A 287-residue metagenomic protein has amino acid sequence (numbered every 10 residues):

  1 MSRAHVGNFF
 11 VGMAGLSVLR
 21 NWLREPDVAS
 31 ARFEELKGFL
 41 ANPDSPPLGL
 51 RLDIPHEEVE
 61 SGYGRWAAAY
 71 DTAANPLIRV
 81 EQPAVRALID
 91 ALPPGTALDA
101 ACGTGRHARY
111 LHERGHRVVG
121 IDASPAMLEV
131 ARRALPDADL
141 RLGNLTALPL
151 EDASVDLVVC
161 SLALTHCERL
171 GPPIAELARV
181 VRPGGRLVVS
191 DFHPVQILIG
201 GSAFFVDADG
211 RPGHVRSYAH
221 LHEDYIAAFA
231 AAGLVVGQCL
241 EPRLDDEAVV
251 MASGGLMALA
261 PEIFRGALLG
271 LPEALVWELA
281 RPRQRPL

Functional and structural regions predicted by a protein language model:
M1-H56: N-terminal auxiliary segments of SAM/dcSAM-dependent transferases
P76-P94: Conserved alpha-helix/loop element of class I SAM-dependent methyltransferases that forms part of the SAM/SAH-binding
T96-A100, T104-A147: Class I SAM-dependent methyltransferase SAM/SAH-binding core
T146-L157: A short acidic, Gly/Pro-enriched loop at the edge of an enzyme's catalytic core that lines a small-molecule cofactor
L157-L170: A short SAM/SAH-binding and catalytic strip from SAM-dependent methyltransferases
G171-R186: A short glycine-rich, Lys/Arg-flanked "PGG" loop and its adjoining helix->strand segment in the class I
R186-R211, R216: Conserved class I S-adenosyl-L-methionine
S217-C239: Short alpha-helix
